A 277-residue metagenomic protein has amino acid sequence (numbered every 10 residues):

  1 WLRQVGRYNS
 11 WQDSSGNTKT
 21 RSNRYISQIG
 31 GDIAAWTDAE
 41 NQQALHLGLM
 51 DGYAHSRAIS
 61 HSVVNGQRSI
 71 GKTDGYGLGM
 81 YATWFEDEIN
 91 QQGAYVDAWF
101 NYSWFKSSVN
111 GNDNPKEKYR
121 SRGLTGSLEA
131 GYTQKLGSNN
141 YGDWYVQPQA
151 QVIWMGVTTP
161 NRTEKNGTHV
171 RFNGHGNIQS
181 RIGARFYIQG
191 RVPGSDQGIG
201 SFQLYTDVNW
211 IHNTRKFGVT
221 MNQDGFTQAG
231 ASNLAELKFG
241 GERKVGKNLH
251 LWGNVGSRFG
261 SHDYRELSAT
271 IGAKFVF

Functional and structural regions predicted by a protein language model:
R3-F277: Membrane translocator/pore-forming domains, dominated by Gram-negative outer-membrane beta-barrels
